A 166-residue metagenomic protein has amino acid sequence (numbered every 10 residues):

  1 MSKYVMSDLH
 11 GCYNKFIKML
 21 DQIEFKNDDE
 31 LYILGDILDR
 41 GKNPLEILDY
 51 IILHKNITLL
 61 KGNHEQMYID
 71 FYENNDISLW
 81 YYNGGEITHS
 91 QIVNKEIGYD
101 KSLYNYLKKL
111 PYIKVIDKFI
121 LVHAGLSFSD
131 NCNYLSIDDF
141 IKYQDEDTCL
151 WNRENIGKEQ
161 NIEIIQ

Functional and structural regions predicted by a protein language model:
M1-H10, N14-K15, M19-D21, F25 (+3 more regions): Extended recognition/assembly regions associated with phosphoester-bond processing machinery
S2, M6, G11-W80: Core catalytic region of metal-dependent phosphoesterases/phosphodiesterases, especially metallo-beta-lactamase-like
P44-D117, Y143-I156: Active-site neighborhood of divalent metal-dependent phosphoester bond hydrolases
H89, V122, Q166: Residues in well-ordered beta-strands of folded domains
D117-S127: Short, well-ordered beta-to-alpha junction loops that form the rim of enzyme active sites and present histidine/acidic
D130-S136: Cytochrome P450 core scaffold surrounding the K-helix E-X-X-R motif and the conserved "meander" helix-loop region
D139: Acidic/His-leaning functional-site neighborhoods
